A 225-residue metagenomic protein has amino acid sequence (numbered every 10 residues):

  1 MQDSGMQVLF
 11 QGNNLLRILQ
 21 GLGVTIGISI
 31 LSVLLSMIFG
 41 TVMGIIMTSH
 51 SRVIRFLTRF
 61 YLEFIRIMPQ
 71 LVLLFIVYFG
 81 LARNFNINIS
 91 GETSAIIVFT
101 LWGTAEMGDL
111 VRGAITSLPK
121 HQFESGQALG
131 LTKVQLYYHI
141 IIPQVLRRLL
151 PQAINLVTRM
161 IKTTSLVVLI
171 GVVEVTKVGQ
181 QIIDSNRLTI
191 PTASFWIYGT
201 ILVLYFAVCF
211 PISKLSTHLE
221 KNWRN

Functional and structural regions predicted by a protein language model:
M1-N225: Transmembrane alpha-helices and adjacent helix-loop boundaries
